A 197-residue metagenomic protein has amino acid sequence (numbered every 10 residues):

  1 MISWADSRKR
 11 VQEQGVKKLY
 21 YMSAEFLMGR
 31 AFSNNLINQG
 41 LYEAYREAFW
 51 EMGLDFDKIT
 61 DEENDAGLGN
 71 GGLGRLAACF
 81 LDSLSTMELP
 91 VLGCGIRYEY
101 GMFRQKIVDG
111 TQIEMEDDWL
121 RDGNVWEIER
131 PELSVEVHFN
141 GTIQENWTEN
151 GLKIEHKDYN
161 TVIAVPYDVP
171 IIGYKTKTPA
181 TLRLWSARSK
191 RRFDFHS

Functional and structural regions predicted by a protein language model:
M1-S197: A conserved ligand/cofactor-binding region detector
